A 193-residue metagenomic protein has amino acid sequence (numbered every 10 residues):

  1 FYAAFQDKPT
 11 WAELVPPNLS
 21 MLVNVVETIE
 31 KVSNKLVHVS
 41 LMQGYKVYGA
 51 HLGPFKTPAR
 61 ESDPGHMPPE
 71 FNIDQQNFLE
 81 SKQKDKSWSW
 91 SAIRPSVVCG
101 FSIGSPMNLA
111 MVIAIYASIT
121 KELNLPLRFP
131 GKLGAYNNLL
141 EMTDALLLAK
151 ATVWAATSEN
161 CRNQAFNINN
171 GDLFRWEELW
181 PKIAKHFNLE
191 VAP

Functional and structural regions predicted by a protein language model:
F1-S20, N24: NAD(P)H-binding glycine-rich loop region in Rossmannoid oxidoreductase-like domains and their noncatalytic homologs
K8, G44-P54, V98-F101: Conserved catalytic-site region of short-chain dehydrogenase/reductase
V15-L19, T57-N77, V97, P106-M111 (+2 more regions): Short-chain dehydrogenase/reductase
Q43, F78-M107: Conserved beta-loop-beta element that borders a ligand/cofactor-binding pocket
K86, G100-Y116, L146, W154-F166: Glycine/proline-rich active-site loop of Rossmann-fold NAD(P)-dependent oxidoreductases
I115-L146: A conserved pocket-lining segment of Rossmann-fold NAD(P)-dependent short-chain dehydrogenase/reductase
A149-P193: Mid/C-terminal beta-alpha module of Rossmann-like enzyme folds, strongest in SDR-family dehydrogenases/epimerases
